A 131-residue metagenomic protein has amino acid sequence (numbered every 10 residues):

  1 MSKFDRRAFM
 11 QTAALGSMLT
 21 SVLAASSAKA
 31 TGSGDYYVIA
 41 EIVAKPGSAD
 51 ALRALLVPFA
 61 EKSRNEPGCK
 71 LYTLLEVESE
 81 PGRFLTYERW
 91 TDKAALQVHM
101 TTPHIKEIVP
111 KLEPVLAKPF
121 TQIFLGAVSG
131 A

Functional and structural regions predicted by a protein language model:
M1-S17: N-terminal secretory signal peptides and thylakoid transit peptides that target proteins across membranes
R6, H99, H104: Histidine-centered active-site/metal-ligand motif
L23-K45, A51: C-terminal segment of N-terminal export signals and the immediately downstream linker at the start of the mature
S26-S27, E61-L85: Short, glycine- and small/hydrophobic-rich beta-strand elements in well-ordered beta-sheets
Y36-V43, T73-M100: Short, well-ordered beta-strand segments in beta-rich or mixed alpha/beta enzyme and ligand-binding folds
S48-L71, H104-I108: Short amphipathic alpha-helical segments
L75, I123-L125: Solvent-exposed beta-strand sheet faces enriched in polar/charged residues
L112-E113: C-terminal structural segments of small proteins and small subunits
